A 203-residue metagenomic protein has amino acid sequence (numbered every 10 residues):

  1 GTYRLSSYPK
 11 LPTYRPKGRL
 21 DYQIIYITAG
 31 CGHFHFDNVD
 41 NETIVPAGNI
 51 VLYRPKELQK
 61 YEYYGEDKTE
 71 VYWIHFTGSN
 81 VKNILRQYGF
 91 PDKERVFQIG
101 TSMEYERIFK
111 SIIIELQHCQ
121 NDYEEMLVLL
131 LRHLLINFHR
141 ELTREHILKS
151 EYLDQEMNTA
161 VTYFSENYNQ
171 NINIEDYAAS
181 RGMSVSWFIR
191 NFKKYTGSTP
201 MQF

Functional and structural regions predicted by a protein language model:
T2-P91: N-terminal regulatory/effector-sensing and dimerization cores that precede helix-turn-helix DNA-binding domains
R4-S7, C31, P55, L116-Q120 (+2 more regions): A general structural signal marking secondary-structure boundaries and capping sites
P16-R19, K149, L153, E166 (+1 more regions): Residue-level marker of regulatory loop/turn positions in helix-turn-helix DNA-binding domains and in histidine
H35-F36, E62, H146-S150, I172-I174: Short, hydrophobic secondary-structure boundary micro-motifs
Y63, E141-E145, K193-K194: Sigma70-family region 2
I84-E151, T162: Amphipathic alpha-helical segments enriched in hydrophobic/aromatic residues interleaved with Lys/Arg
L148-Q155, T199-F203: Short, Lys/Arg-enriched anionic-surface-contact patches
T159, Y163-F203: Basic/polar phosphate-binding segments, predominantly the helix-turn-helix DNA-binding elements of transcriptional
